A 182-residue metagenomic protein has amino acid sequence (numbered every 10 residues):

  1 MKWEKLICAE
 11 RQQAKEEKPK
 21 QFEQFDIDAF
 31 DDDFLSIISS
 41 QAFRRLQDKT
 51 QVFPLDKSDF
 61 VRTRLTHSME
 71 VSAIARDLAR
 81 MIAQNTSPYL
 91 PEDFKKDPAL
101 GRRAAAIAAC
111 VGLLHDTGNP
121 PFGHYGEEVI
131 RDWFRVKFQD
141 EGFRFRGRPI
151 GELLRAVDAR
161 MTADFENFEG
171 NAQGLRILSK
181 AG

Functional and structural regions predicted by a protein language model:
M1-D26, I38-K49, S58, M69 (+3 more regions): Sequence-structural signature of the catalytic-core scaffold of metal-dependent phosphohydrolases that act on
V52-F53: Low-complexity, intrinsically disordered segments enriched in Ser/Thr together with acidic residues
